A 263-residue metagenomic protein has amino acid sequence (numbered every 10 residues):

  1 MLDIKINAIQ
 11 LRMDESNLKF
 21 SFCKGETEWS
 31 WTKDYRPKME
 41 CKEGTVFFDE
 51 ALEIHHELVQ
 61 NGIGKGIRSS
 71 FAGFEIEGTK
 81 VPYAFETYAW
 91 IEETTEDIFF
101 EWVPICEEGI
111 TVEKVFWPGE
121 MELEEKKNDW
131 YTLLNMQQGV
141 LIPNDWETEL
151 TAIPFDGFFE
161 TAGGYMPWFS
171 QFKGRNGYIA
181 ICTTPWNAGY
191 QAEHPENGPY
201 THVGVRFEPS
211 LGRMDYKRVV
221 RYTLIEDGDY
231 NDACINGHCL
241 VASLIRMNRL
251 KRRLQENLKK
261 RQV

Functional and structural regions predicted by a protein language model:
L2-V263: Carbohydrate-recognition beta-sandwich/jelly-roll modules in extracellular/periplasmic carbohydrate-active proteins
